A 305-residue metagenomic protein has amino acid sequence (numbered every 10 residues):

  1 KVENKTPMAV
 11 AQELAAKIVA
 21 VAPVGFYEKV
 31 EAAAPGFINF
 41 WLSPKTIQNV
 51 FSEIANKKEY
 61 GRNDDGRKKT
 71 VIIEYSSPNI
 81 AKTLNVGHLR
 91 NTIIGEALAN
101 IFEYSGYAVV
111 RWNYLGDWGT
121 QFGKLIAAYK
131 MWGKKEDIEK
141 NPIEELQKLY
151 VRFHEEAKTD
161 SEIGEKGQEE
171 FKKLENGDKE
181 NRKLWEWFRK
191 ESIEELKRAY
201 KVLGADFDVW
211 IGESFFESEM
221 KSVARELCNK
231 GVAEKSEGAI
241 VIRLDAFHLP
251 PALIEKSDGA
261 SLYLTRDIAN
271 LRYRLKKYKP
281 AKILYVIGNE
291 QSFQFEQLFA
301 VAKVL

Functional and structural regions predicted by a protein language model:
K1-L305: NTP-dependent nucleotidyl-transfer catalytic core
